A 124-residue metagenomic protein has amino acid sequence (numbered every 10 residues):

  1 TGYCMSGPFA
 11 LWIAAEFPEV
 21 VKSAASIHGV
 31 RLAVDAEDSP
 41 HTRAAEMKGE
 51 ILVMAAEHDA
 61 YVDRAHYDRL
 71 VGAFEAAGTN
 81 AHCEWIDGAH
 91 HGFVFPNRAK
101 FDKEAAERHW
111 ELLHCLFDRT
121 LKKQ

Functional and structural regions predicted by a protein language model:
T1-Q124: N-terminal cap/leader regions of alpha/beta-hydrolase-fold enzymes, predominantly small-molecule hydrolases
